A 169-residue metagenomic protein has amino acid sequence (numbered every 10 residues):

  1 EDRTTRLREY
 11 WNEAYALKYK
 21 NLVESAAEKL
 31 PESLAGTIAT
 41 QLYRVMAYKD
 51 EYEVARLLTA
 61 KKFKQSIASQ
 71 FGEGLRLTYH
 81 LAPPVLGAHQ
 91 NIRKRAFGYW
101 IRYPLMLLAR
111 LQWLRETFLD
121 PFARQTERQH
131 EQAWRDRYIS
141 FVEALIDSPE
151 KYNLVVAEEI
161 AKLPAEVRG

Functional and structural regions predicted by a protein language model:
E1-G169: Active-site loops and adjacent core secondary-structure elements that bind or stabilize anionic groups
